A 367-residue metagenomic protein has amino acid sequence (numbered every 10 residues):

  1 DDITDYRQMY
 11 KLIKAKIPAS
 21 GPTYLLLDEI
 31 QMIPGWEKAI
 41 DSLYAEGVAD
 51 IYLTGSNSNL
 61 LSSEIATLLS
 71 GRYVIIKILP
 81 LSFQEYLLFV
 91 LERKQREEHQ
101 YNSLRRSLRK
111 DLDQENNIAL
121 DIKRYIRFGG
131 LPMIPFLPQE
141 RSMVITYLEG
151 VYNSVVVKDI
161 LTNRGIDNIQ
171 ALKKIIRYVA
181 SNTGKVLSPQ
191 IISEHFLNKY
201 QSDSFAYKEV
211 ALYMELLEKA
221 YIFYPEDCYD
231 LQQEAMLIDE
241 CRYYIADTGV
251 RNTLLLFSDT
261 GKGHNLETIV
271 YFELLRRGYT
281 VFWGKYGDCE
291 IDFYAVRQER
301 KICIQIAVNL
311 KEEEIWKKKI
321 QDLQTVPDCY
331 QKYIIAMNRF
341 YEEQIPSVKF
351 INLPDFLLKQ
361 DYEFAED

Functional and structural regions predicted by a protein language model:
D1-G21: Short glycine-rich substrate-engagement loop in P-loop NTPases that contacts/grips substrate
P18-W36: Conserved P-loop NTPase "ATPase switch" module shared by AAA+ and STAND
L26, D50-S56, K77: Structural recognition of the conserved hydrophobic beta-strand(s) that form the central parallel beta-sheet of P-loop
E37-L53, A66-T67: Conserved catalytic/switch belt of AAA+ P-loop NTPases
E64-K185: Interdomain motor-coupling "hinge/lid" segment immediately C-terminal to the ATP-binding subdomain of NTP-driven enzymes
N102-R105, R339-D367: Domain-level recognition of nuclease-like catalytic cores that cleave nucleotide substrates
F136-R300: Accessory nucleic acid-recognition modules appended to NTPase machines
V308-P354: Catalytic cores of nucleic-acid endonucleases
